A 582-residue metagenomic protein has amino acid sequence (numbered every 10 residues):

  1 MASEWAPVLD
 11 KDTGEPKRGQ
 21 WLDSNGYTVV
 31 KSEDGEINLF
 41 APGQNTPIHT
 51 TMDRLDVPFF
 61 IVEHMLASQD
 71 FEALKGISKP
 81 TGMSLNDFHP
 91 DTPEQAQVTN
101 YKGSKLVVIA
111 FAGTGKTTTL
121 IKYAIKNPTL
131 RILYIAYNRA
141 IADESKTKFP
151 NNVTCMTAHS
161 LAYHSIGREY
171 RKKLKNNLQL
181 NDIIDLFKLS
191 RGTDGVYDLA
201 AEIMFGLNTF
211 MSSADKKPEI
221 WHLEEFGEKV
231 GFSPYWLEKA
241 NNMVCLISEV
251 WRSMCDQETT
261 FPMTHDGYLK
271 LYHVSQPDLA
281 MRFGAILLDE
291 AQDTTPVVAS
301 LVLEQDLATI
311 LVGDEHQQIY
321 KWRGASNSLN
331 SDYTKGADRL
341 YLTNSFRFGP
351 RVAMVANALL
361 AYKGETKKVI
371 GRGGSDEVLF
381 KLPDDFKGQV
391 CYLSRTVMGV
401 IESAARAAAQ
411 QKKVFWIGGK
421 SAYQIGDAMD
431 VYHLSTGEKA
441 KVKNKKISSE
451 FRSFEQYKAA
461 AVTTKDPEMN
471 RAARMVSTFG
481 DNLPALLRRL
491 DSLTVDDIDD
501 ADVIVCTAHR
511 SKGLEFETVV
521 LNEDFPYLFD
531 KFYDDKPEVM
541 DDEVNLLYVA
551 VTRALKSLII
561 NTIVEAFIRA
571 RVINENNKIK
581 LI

Functional and structural regions predicted by a protein language model:
A2-N38: Short N-terminal "domain-start" leader segments that mark the transition from disordered tails or signal peptides into
W5-D10, G43-S78: Mixed-charge, Lys/Arg-enriched low-complexity segments
A73-K173, N357, T552: P-loop NTPase Walker
F88-T99, K105-V107, N241-S326, G513: Conserved helicase NTPase motor core
I109-T114, T118-L120, Y137-A140, H159-L161 (+12 more regions): Conserved helicase motor core of SF1/SF2 NTP-dependent helicases
R139-F210, Q411, W416-Y423: Conserved P-loop NTPase-based nucleic-acid remodeling module centered on helicase motor cores
Y170-V250, K439-T463: ATP-hydrolysis module of ASCE/P-loop NTPase motor domains, specifically the Walker B Asp-Glu catalytic pair
V431-N561, E565-F567: Conserved helicase C-terminal RecA-like lobe
